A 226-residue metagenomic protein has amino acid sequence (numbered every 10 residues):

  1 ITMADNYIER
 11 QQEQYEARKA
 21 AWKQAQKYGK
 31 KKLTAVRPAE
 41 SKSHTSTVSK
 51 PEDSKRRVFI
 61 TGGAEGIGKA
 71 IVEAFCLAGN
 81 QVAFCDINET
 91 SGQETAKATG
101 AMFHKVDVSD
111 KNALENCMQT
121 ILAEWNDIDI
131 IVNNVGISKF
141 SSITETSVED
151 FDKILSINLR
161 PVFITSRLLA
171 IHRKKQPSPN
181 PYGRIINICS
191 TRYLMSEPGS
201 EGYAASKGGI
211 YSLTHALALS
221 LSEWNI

Functional and structural regions predicted by a protein language model:
D53-Q81, L217: Canonical Rossmann dinucleotide-binding motif of NAD(H)/NADP(H)-dependent dehydrogenases/reductases, specifically
A78-Q93: Conserved glycine-rich Rossmann-like NAD(P)H-binding loop of the short-chain dehydrogenase/reductase
S142-I143, S147-L155: Substrate-binding pocket helix/loop in short-chain dehydrogenase/reductase
T146, M195-A204, A216: Active-site loop-to-helix junction immediately N-terminal to the catalytic Tyr of the SDR YXXXK motif in Rossmann-fold
S166, S206, T214: Active-site helix of classical SDR
I171, L219-E223: Alpha-helical segment proximal to the catalytic Tyr-Lys
S190: Residue(s) in the substrate-gating loop at a strand-loop-helix junction that position the organic substrate next
